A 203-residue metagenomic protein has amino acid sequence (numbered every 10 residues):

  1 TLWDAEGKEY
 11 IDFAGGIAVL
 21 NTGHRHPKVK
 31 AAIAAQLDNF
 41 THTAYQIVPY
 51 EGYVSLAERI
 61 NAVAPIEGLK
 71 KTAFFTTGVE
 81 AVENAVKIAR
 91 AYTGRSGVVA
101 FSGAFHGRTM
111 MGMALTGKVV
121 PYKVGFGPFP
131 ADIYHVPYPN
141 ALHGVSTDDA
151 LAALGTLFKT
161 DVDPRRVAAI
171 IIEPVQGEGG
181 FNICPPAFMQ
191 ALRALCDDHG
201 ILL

Functional and structural regions predicted by a protein language model:
T1-I11: Active-site and channel-lining beta-strand-loop segments that bind or position nucleotide-derived/phosphorylated
E9-R95: Glycine-rich loop-to-alpha-helix module at the N-terminal edge of alpha/beta enzyme cores
Q46, T147-D148, N182: Flexible, glycine- and charge-enriched loops at secondary-structure boundaries
E58-A169, P186: PLP-dependent aspartate aminotransferase-fold enzymes
P164, N182-L203: Catalytic PLP-binding core of fold-type I/II PLP enzymes
Q176-E178: Alpha-helical transmembrane segments of integral membrane proteins, especially multi-pass inner/plasma-membrane
